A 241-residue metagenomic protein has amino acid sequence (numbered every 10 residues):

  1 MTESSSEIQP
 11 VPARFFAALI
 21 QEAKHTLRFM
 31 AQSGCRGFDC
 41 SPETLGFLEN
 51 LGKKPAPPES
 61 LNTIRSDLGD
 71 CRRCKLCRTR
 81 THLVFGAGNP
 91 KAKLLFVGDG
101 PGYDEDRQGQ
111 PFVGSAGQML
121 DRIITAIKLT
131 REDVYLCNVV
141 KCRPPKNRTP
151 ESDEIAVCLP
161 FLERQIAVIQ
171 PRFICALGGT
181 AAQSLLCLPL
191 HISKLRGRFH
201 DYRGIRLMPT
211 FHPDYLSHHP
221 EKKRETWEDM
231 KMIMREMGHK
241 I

Functional and structural regions predicted by a protein language model:
M1, S6-Q9: Intrinsic-disorder/low-complexity detector
T2-E3, R14, Q21, H25-I241: A polyanion-binding, active-site-adjacent surface
